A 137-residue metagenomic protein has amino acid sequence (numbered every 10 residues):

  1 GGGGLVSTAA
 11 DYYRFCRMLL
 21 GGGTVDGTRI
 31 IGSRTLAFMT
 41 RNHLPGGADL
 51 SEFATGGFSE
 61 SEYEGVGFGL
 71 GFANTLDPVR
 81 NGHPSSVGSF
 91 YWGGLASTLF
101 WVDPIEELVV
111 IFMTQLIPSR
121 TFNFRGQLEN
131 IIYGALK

Functional and structural regions predicted by a protein language model:
G1-K137: Catalytic loop of the DD-peptidase/beta-lactamase superfamily, centered on the K-T-G motif and neighboring
